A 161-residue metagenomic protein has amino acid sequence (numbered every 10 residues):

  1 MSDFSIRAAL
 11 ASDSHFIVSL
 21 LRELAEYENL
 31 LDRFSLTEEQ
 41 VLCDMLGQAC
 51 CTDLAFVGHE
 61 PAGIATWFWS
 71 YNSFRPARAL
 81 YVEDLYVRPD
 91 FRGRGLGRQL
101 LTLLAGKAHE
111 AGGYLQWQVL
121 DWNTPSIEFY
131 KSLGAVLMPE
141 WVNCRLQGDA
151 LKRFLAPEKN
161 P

Functional and structural regions predicted by a protein language model:
S5-S19: A short beta-loop-alpha structural element at the N-terminal edge of CoA-dependent acyl/N-acetyltransferase catalytic
V18-D44: Conserved GNAT-fold acetyl-CoA-binding loop/helix
C43-F56, Y81: A short helix-loop-beta-strand connector motif used in the catalytic cores of GNAT acetyltransferases and, in some
L54, E60-W69, Y81: Conserved beta-strand in the GNAT
V87, G93-G106, S132: Conserved acetyl-CoA-binding loop-helix of GNAT-fold acetyltransferases
R98, D121-E140: Conserved active-site alpha-helix within GNAT-family acetyltransferase domains
H109-V119: Conserved GNAT acetyl-CoA-binding A-motif
W117-S126, R145-G148: Conserved beta-strand-loop-alpha-helix junction that forms the acyl-donor binding cleft
